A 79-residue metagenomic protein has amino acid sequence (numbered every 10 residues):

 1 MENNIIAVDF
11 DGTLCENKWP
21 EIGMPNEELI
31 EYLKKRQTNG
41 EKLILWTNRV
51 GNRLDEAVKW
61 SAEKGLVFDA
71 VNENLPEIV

Functional and structural regions predicted by a protein language model:
M1-N74: Alpha-helical substrate-recognition element adjacent to the catalytic core
L75-V79: A short acidic, often aromatic-flanked loop/helix-cap motif at beta-alpha or helix-coil junctions that lines enzyme
